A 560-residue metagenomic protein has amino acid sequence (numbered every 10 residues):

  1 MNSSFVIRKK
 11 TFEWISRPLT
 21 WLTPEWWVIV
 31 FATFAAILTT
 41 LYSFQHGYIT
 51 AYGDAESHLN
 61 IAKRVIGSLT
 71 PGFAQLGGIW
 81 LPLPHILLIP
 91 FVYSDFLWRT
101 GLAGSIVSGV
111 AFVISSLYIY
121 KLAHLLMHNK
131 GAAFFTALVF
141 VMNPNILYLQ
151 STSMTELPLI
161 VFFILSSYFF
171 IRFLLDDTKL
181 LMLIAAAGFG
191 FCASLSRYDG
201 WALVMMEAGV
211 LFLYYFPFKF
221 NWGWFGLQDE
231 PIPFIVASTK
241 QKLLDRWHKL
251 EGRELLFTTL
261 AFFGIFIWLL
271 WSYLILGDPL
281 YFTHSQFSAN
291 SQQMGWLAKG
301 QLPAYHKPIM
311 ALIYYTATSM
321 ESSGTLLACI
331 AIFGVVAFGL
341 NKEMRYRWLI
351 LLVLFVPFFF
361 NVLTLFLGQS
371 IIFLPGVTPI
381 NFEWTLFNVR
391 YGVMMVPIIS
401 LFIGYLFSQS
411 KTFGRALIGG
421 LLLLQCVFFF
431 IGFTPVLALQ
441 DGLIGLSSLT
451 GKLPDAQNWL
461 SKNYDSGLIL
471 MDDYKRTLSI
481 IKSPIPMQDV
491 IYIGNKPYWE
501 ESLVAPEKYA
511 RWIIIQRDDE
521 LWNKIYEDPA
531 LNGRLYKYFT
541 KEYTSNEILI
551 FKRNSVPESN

Functional and structural regions predicted by a protein language model:
R17, Y314-N361, I399-F402: Hydrophobic, aromatic-rich transmembrane alpha-helices and their immediate juxtamembrane boundary segments
E25-I29, G188, A208-F212, L255-F262 (+2 more regions): Signature aromatic-anchored transmembrane alpha helix within multi-pass, membrane-resident enzymes that catalyze glycan
A35-A36, A133-P144, Y168, G190-S194: Short helix- or helix-capping micro-motifs that position conserved polar/aromatic residues at function-defining sites
S57, I61-A74, D229, F234-A237 (+4 more regions): Membrane-lumen/periplasm interface segments of multi-pass, membrane-embedded glycan/lipid transferases
G77-W80, N145-P158, Y198, R476: Short acidic/glycine- and proline-prone juxtamembrane loop motifs at membrane-interface regions of multi-pass membrane
I106-M127, L165-F169, F333-G339: Transmembrane-helix motifs of polytopic, lipid-linked glycan transferases
A123, L423-T477: Membrane-embedded, lumen/periplasm-facing catalytic core of multi-pass transferases that use lipid-linked donors
L125-M127, S166-M182, L213, P217-W222: Membrane-interface transmembrane helices that cradle and orient dolichyl/undecaprenyl
